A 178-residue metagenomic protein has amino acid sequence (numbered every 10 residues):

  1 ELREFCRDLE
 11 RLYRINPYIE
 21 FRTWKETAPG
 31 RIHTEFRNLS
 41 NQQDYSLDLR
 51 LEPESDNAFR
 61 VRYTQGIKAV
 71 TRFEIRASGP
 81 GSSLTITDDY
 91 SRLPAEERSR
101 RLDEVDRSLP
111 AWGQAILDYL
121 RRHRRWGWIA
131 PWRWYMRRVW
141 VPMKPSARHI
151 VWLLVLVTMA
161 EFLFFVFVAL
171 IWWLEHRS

Functional and structural regions predicted by a protein language model:
E1-P29: Hydrophobic ligand-binding cavity/cleft-lining segments
T23, T27, N41, S55-A58: Beta-strand-enriched, solvent-exposed domains that form extended recognition/catalytic surfaces
P29-R31, D56-A58, G79-S83: A generic structural signal for beta-strand entry/edge sites
I32-S40, A58-G66: Short beta-strand segments that buttress and anchor functional surface loops
I32-T34, L47, T71-F73, L84-I86: Hydrophobic residues positioned within well-ordered beta-strands of beta-sheet architectures
L39-Y45, P94: Short, cysteine-centered beta-strand-loop-beta hairpins and adjacent loop/turn segments enriched in charged/polar
Y45-E52, A69-A77: Hydrophobic/aromatic beta-strand elements that line small-molecule binding cavities or substrate pockets in beta-rich
S78-S178: Terminal "cap-and-tail" regions of soluble proteins that handle hydrophobic small molecules
